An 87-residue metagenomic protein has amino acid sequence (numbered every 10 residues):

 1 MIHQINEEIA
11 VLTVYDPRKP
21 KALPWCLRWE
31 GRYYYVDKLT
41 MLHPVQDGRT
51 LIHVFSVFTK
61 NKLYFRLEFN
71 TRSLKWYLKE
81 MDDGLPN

Functional and structural regions predicted by a protein language model:
M1-N87: Cysteine-centric segments in proteins
